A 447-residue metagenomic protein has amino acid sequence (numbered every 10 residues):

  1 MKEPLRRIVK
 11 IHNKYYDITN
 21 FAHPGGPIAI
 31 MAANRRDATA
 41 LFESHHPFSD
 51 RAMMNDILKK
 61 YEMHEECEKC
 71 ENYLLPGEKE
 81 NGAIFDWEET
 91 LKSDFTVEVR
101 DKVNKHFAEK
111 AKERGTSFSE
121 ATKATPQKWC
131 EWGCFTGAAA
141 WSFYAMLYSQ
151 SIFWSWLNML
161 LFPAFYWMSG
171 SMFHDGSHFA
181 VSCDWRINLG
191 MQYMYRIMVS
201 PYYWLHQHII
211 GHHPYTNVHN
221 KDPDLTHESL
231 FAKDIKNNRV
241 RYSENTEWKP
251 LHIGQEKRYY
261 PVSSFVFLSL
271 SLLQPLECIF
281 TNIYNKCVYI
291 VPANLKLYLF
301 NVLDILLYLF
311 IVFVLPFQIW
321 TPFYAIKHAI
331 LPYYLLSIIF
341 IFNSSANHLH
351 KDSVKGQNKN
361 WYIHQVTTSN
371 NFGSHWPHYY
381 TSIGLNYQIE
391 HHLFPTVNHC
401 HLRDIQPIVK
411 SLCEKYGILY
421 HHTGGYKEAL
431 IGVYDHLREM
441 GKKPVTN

Functional and structural regions predicted by a protein language model:
M1-E109: B-type heme-binding environments
N34-R35, H174, H348, H391: Residue-level detector of functionally special positions within alpha-helical transmembrane segments of multi-pass
E43, E247-K249, V314-Q318, P322-A329 (+1 more regions): Active-site rim elements
C67-L74, S119-K123, H421-K427: Short, flexible loop/turn segments with low-complexity composition
E80-Q150: Topogenic membrane-insertion module of multi-pass membrane proteins
E120-S169, R196, G254-L270, Q274 (+1 more regions): Alpha-helical bilayer-embedded segments of polytopic membrane proteins, i.e., transmembrane/intramembrane helices
M159-P292, V354-P444: Membrane-embedded catalytic scaffold of the fatty acid hydroxylase/desaturase
P332-F342, L349, K410-E414, L419: C-terminal, active-site-flanking charged/polar segments
